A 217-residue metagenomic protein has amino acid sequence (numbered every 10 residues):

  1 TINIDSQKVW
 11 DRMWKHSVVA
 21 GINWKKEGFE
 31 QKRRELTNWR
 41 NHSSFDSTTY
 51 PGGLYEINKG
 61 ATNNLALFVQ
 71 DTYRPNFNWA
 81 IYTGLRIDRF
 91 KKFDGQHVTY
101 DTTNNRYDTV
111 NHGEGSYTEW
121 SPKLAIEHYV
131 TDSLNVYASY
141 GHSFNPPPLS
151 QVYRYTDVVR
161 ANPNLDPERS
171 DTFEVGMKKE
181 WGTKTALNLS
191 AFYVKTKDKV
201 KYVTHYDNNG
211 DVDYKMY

Functional and structural regions predicted by a protein language model:
T1, N41-H42, I57-N63, D108-T118 (+2 more regions): Replace "Gram-negative outer membrane beta-barrel proteins" with "bacterial and organellar outer membrane beta-barrel
T1, Q31-S44, H97-Y107, V152-A161 (+1 more regions): Flexible, surface-exposed loop regions and adjacent strand-edge segments of Gram-negative outer-membrane beta-barrel
T1-T99, Y129, T185-A191: Face-selective signature of the C-terminal outer-membrane beta-barrel domain
I2-S6, N63-V69, W120-L124, A161 (+1 more regions): Hydrophobic, lipid-facing positions within transmembrane beta-strands of outer-membrane proteins
K26-R34, R89-H97, E114-T118, F144-V152 (+3 more regions): Gram-negative outer-membrane beta-barrel proteins
P51, H112, P122, I126 (+6 more regions): Short, functionally important structural connectors and interaction interfaces within domains
Y129, N135-G141, N145, D166-Y217: Membrane-embedded beta-barrel scaffold of Gram-negative outer-membrane proteins
